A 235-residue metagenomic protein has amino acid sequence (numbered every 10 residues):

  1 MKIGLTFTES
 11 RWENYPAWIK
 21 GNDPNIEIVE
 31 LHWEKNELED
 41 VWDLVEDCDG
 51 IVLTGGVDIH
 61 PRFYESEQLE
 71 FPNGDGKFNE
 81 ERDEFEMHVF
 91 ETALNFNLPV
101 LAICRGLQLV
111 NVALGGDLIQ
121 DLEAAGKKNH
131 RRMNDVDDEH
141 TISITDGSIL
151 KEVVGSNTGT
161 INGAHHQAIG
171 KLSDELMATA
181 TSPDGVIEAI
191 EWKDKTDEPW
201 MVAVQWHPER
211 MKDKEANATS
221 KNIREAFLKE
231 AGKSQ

Functional and structural regions predicted by a protein language model:
M1-L101, N111-V112, G116-I119, E123-V153 (+5 more regions): N-terminal beta1-alpha1 cap of cysteine-dependent amidohydrolase-like domains
C104: Conserved G/P- and acidic residue-centered "switch" motifs that form tight phosphate/ATP-binding loops in soluble
Q108: Cytosolic ligand/metal-binding cores
E198-W200: C-terminal closing repeat unit and adjoining cap/tail of repeat-based domains
V202-Q205: Active-site-proximal beta-strand elements of phosphoester/diester hydrolases
